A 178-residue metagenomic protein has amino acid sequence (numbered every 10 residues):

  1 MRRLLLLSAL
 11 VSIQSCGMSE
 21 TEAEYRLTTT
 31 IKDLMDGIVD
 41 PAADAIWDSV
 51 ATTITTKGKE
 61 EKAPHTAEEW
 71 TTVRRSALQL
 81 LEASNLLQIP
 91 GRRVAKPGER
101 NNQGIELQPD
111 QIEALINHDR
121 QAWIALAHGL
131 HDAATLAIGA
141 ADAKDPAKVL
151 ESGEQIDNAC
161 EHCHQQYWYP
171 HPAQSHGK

Functional and structural regions predicted by a protein language model:
R2-R3, K32: Basic side chains
R3-Q14: Bacterial N-terminal signal peptides
C16-R74, L78-L81, N85-K178: Sequence context surrounding c-type heme c attachment/ligation sites in exported
